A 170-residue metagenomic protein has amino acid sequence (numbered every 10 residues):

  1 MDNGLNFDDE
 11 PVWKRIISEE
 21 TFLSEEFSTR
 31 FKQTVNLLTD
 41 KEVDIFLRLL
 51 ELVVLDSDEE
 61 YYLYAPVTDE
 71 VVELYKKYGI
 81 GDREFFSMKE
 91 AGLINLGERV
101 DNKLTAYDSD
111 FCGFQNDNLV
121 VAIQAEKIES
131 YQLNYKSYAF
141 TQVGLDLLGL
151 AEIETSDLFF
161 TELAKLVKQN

Functional and structural regions predicted by a protein language model:
M1-L38: Charged, alpha-helical interface segments at or near domain boundaries
N6, K103-K165: Short, amphipathic alpha-helical interaction segments positioned at domain boundaries
D8-W13, E42-I45, E84: Residue-level detector of well-ordered alpha-helical segments, enriched for hydrophobic/aromatic packing positions
S18, E51, L93: Residue-level marker of positions within ordered structural domains that often coincide with functionally constrained
L23-Y62: Winged-helix-like regulatory helical subdomains adjacent to P-loop NTPase cores
L49, L55-D82: Short acidic, hydrophobic short linear motifs in intrinsically disordered regions
V72-E126: Short amphipathic alpha-helical interaction segments
